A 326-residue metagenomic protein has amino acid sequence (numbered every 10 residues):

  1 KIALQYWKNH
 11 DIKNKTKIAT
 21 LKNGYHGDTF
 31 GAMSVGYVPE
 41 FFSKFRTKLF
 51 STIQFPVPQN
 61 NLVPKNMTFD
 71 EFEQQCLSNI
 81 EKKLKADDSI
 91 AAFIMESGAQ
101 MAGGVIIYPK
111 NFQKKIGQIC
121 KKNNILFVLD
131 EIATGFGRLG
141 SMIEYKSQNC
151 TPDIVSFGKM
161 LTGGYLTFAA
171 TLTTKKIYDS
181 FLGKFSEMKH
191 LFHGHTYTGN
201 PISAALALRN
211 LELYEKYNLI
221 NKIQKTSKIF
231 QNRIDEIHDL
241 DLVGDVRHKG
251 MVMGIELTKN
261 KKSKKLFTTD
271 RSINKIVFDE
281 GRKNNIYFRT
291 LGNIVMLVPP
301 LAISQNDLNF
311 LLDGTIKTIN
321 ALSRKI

Functional and structural regions predicted by a protein language model:
K1-I326: Conserved N-terminal phosphate-binding loop of PLP-dependent enzymes in the Aspartate aminotransferase
